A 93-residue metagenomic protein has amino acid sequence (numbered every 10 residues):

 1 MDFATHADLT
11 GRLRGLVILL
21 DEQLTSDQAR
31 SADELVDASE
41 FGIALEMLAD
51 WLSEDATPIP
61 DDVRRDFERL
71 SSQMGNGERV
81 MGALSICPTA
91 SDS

Functional and structural regions predicted by a protein language model:
M1-S93: C-terminal-biased regions
